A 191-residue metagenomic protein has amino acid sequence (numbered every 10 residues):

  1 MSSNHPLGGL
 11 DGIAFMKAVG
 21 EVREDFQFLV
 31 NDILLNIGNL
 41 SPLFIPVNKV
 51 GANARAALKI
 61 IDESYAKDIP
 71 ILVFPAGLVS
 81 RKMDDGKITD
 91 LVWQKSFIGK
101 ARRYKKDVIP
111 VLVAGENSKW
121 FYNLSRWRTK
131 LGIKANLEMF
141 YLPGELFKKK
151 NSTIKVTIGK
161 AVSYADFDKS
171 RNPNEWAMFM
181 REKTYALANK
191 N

Functional and structural regions predicted by a protein language model:
M1-S2, P110: Short catalytic-loop micro-motif centered on adjacent basic/acidic residues
S3-A52: Catalytic core of membrane glycerolipid acyltransferases/transacylases, capturing the structured, soluble-facing
R55, K59-N191: Non-catalytic C-terminal accessory region of glycerolipid acyltransferases and related lyso-lipid remodeling enzymes
